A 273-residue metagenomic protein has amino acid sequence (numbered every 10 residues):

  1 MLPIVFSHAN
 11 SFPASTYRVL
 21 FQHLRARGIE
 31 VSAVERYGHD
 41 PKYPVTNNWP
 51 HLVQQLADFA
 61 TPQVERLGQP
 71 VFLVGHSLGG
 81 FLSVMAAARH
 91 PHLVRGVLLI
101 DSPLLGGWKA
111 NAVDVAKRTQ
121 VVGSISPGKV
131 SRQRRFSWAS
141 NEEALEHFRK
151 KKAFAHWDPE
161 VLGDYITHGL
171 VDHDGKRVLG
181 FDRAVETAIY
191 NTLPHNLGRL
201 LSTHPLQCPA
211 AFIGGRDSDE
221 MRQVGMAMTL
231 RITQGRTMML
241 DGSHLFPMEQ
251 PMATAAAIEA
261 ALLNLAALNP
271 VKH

Functional and structural regions predicted by a protein language model:
M1-Y43: Conserved HGGG/HGGXW glycine-rich cap/lid loop of the alpha/beta-hydrolase fold
F6-A9, S77, G215: Glycine-rich His-Gly loop
S32-V74, L104, V113-A116, A256: Active-site loop/oxyanion-hole signature of alpha/beta-hydrolase fold enzymes
P70-A112: Conserved hydrolase catalytic core segment
V97-S137, R222: Flexible "cap/lid" loop of the alpha/beta hydrolase fold
R135-I213: Alpha/beta-hydrolase
L201-G242: Conserved loop-alpha-helix segment in the C-terminal half of the alpha/beta-hydrolase fold that carries the catalytic
G242-A255: Catalytic histidine-centered segment of alpha/beta-hydrolase-like enzymes
